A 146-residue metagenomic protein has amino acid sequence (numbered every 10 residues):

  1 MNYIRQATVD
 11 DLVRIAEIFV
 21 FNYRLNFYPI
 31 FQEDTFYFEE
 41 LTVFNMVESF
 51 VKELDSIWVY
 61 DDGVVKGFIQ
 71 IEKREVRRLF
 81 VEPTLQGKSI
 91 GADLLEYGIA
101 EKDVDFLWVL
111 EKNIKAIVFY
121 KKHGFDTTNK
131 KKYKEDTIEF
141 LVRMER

Functional and structural regions predicted by a protein language model:
Y3-E17: A short beta-loop-alpha structural element at the N-terminal edge of CoA-dependent acyl/N-acetyltransferase catalytic
V20-V47: Conserved GNAT-fold acetyl-CoA-binding loop/helix
F44-W58: A short helix-loop-beta-strand connector motif used in the catalytic cores of GNAT acetyltransferases and, in some
D55-G67: Conserved beta-hairpin
E72-Q86, V109-L110: A short, internal acetyl-CoA/4′-phosphopantetheine-binding micro-motif in the GNAT/acyltransferase core
L85, S89-Y97: Conserved acetyl-CoA pyrophosphate-binding loop and the N-cap/start of the following alpha-helix in GNAT-like
A100-K112: Conserved GNAT acetyl-CoA-binding A-motif
W108-L110, D126-R143: Conserved catalytic-core motifs of GNAT/GCN5-like acyltransferases
